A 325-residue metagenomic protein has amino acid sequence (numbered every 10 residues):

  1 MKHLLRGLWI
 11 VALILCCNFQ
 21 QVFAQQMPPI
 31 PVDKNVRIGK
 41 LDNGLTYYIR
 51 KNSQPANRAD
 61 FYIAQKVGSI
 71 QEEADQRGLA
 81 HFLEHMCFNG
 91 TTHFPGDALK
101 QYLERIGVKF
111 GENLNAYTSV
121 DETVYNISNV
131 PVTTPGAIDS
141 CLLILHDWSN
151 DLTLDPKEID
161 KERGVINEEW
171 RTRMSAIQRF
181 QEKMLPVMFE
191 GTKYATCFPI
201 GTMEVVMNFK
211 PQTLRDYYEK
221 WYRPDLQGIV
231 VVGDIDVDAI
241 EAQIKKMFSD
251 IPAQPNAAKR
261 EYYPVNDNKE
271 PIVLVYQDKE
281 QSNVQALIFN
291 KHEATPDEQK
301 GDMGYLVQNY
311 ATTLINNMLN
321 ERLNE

Functional and structural regions predicted by a protein language model:
M1-Q26: Bacterial Sec-dependent N-terminal signal peptides
Q25-R37, Y125-S128, P135, L143 (+3 more regions): Histidine-acidic residue clusters that define the catalytic metal-binding segment of zinc metallopeptidase domains
P29-I63: Mature N-terminal segment immediately following signal peptide/propeptide cleavage in secreted/periplasmic
V36-I38, T46-N52, R215-K220, E270-D278: Short, surface-exposed beta-strand/loop micro-motifs that present aromatic residues
A56-N57, Q65-R179, F198, N208-F209 (+2 more regions): Active-site-adjacent, His/Asp/Glu-enriched structural segments that form or flank metal-binding and acid/base networks
Y62-E73, R77-G111, S175, M184-E190 (+3 more regions): Signal/transit-peptide handling
G228-Q285: An aromatic/glycine/proline-enriched structural segment found at the starts of mature extracellular/organellar domains
